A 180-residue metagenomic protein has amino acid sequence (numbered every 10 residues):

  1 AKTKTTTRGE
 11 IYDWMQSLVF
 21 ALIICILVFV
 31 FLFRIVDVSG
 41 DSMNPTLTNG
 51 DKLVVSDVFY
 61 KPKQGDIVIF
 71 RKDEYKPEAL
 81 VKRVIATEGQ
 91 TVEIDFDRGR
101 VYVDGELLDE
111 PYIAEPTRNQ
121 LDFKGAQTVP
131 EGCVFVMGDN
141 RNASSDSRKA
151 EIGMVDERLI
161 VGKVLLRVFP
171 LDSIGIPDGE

Functional and structural regions predicted by a protein language model:
A1-I11, Q16, F31-D37, P45-E180: Soluble "head" domains of membrane/secretory-pathway proteins
